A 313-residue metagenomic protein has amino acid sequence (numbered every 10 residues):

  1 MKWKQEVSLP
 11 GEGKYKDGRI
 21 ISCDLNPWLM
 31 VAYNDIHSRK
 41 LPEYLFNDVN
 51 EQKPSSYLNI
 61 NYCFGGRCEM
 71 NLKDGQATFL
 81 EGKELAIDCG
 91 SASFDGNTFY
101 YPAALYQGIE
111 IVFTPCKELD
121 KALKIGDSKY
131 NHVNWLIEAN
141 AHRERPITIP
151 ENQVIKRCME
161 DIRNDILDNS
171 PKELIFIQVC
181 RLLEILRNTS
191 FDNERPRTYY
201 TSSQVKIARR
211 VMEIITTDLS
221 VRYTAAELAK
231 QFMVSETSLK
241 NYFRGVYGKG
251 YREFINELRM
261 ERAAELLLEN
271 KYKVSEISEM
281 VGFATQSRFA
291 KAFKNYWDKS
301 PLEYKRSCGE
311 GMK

Functional and structural regions predicted by a protein language model:
W3-Y106: N-terminal functional module of multi-domain proteins
R39, C116-E118, V246: Short, solvent-exposed loop/turn segments at secondary-structure junctions
N59, L174, G250: Amphipathic alpha-helical recognition patches that constitute DNA-binding helices
R67, N71-Q204, A208, A225 (+5 more regions): Alpha-helical bundle regulatory/interaction domains
R209-T217, R222, A226-E227, G245-T285 (+1 more regions): Terminal helix-turn-helix DNA-binding modules in bacterial transcription factors
L239, F243, R288-F289, F293: Short hydrophobic/aromatic patch on the recognition helix
